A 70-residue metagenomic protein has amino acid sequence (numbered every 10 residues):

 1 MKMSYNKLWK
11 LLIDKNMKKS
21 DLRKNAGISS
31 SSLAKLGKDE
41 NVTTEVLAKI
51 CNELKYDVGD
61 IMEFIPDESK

Functional and structural regions predicted by a protein language model:
M1-S20: A short, Lys/Arg-rich alpha-helix, primarily the initiator
K2, K10-L11, K35, M62-K70: Short, charged recognition helix plus adjacent turn of helix-turn-helix-like nucleic-acid-binding domains
W9, S20, A34, A48 (+1 more regions): Residues within the helices of the helix-turn-helix
L12, R23, G37, C51: The alpha-helix within a helix-turn-helix
N16-A34: Short alpha-helical DNA-recognition segment
E40-N52: Short, basic-rich loop-to-helix N-cap that marks the start of a DNA-contacting helix
